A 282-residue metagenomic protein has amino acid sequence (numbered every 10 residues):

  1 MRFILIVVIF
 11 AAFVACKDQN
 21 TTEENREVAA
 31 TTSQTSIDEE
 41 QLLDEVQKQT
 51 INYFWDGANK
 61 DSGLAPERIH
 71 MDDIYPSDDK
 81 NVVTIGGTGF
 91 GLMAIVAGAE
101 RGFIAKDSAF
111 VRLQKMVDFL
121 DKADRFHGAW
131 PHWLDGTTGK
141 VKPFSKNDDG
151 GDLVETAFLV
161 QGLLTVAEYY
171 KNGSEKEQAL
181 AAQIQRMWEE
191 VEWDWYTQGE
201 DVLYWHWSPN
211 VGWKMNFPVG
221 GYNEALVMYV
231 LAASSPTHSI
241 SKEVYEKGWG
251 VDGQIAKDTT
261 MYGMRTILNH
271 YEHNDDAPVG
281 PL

Functional and structural regions predicted by a protein language model:
M1-V7: Sec-dependent signal peptide recognition, specifically the positively charged N-region followed immediately by
V7-V8, S145: Residue-level detector of transmembrane insertion/anchoring sites
A12-A15: C-terminal motif of bacterial Sec signal peptides marking the signal peptidase cleavage site
K17-Q19: Bacterial signal peptide processing site
E23-L282: Ser/Thr/Asn(+Pro)-rich, low-complexity disordered segments
